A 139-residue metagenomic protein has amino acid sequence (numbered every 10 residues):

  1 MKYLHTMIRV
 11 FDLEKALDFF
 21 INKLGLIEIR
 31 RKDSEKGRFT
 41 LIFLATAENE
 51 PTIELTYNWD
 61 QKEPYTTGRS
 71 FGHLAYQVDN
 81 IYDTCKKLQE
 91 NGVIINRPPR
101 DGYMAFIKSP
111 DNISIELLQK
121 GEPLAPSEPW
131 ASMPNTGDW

Functional and structural regions predicted by a protein language model:
M1-L17, F71-Y76, G121-W139: N-terminal beta-strand motif that seeds the catalytic metal site of vicinal oxygen chelate
M7-E50: Core segments of cupin and vicinal oxygen chelate
I29-K32, Y82-W139: Vicinal oxygen chelate
A47-P51, D60-K62, Q77-I81: Short, charged/polar surface micro-motifs in flexible loops or helix N-caps
I53-L55, F71, I115-L117: Short, structured motif recognition centered on aromatic/hydrophobic residues
Y57-Q61, Q119-E122: Acetyl-CoA-dependent GNAT
D60, P64-H73, V93: A contiguous binding-surface segment within folded domains or other stable secondary-structure elements
